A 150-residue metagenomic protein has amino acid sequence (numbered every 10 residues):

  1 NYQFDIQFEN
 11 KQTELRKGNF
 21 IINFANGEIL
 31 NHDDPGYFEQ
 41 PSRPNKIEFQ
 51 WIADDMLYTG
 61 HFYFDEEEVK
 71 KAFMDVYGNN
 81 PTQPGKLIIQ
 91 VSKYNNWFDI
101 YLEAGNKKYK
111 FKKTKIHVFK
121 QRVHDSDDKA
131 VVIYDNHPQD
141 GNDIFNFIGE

Functional and structural regions predicted by a protein language model:
N1-N10: C2/C2-like lipid-binding beta-sandwich modules
Q3, K17-N19, P44-K46, K86 (+1 more regions): Exposed beta-strand and adjacent loop surfaces of beta-rich binding modules that mediate intermolecular recognition
I6, H32-P35, F73-M74, P84: Short secondary-structure boundary micro-motifs
E9-D55: Tryptophan-paired
K46-Q50, H61, I88: Beta-strand secondary-structure signal
L57-F64: Edge beta-strands of extracellular beta-sandwich domains
E68-K70: Acidic/charged, solvent-exposed loop-and-adjacent secondary-structure segments enriched in E/D, K/R, S/T, and G/P
A72-E150: Compositionally biased low-complexity segments at domain edges in trafficked proteins and select soluble regulators
